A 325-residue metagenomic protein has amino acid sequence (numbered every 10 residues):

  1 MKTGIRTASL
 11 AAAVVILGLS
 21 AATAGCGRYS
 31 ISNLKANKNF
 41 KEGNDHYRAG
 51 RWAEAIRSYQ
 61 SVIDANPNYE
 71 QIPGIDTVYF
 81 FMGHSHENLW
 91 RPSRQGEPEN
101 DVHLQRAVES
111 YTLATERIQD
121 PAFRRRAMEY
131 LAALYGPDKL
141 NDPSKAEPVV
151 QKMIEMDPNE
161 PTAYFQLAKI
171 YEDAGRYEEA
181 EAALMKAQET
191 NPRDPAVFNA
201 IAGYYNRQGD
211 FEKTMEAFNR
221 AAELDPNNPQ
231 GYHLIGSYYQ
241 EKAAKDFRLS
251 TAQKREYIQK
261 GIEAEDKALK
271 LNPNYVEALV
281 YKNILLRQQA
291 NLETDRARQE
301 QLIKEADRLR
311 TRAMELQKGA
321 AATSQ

Functional and structural regions predicted by a protein language model:
G25-Q105, E109, R126, T311 (+2 more regions): N-terminal leader/linker segments that initiate helical-solenoid repeat arrays
A36, E70-Q71, D76-T77, P121-R125 (+4 more regions): Helix-start (N-cap) detector for alpha-helical repeat units in TPR-like alpha-solenoids, especially tetratricopeptide
H46, H86, S93, Y135-G136 (+5 more regions): Residue at a conserved register position within TPR or TPR-like alpha-solenoid repeats
E54, P92-S110, D138-K152, D173-K186 (+4 more regions): Structural signature of tandem alpha-helical TPR/SEL1-like repeats, specifically the intra-repeat loop/turn
D64, E70, E109, L113-Q119 (+5 more regions): Conserved structural position within tetratricopeptide repeats
P67, P73, Q119-A122, P158 (+4 more regions): Short coil turns that delineate tetratricopeptide repeat
T77, F81, R126-Y130, Q166 (+3 more regions): Canonical tetratricopeptide repeat
E241, R255, Y281-Q325: Terminal, low-structured helical/coil segments at or just beyond the last alpha-helical repeat
